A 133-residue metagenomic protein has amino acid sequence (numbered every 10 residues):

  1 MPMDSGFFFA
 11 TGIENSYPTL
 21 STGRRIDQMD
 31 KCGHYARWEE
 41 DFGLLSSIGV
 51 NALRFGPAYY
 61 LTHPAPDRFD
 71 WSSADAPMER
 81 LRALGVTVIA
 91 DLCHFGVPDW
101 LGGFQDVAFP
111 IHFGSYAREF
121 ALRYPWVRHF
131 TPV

Functional and structural regions predicted by a protein language model:
M1-V50: N-terminal carbohydrate-binding accessory modules
P18, L44-V133: Substrate-binding cleft and catalytic face of glycoside hydrolase catalytic domains, especially the flexible beta-alpha
